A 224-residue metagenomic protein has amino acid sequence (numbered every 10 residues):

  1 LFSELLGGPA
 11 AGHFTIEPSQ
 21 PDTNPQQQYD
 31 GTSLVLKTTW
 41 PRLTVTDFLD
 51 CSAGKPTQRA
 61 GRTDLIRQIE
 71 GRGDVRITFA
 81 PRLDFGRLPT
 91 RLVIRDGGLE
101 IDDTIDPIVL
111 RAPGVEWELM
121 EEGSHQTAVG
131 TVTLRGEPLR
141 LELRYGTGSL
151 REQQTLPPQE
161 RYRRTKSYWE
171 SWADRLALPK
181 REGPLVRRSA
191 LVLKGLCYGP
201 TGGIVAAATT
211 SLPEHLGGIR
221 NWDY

Functional and structural regions predicted by a protein language model:
L1-Y224: Acidic, mature catalytic/reactive cores of soluble proteins
